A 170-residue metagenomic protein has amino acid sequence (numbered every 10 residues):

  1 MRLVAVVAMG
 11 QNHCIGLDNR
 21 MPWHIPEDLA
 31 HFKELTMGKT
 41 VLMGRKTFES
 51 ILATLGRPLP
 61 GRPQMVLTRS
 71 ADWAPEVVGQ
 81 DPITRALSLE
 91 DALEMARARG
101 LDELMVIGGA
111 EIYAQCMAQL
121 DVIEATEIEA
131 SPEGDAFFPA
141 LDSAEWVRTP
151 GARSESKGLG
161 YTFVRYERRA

Functional and structural regions predicted by a protein language model:
M1-A170: Enzymes that bind and transform nitrogen-containing heteroaromatic metabolites
